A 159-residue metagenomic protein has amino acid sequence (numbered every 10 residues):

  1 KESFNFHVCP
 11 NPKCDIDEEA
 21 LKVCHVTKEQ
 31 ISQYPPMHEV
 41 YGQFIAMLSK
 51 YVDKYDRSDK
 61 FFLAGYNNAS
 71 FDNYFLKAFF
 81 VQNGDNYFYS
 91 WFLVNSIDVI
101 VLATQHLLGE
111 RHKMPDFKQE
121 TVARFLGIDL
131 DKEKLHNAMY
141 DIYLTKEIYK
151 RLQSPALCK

Functional and structural regions predicted by a protein language model:
K1-Y74, R124-L126, H136: Conserved non-catalytic scaffold segment of RNase H-like nuclease domains
T27-Y34, N83-S90, D129-E133: Short, polar/flexible loop-turn hinges at active-site or ligand-entry regions and domain interfaces
D53-S58, N83-Y89, R111: Short helix-coil transition/hinge motifs at the ends and kinks of transmembrane helices, capturing the brief
F62-S70, Y74-F75, F79, E110-K159: Acidic, Mg2+-coordinating catalytic module of metal-dependent nucleases/exonucleases that use a two-metal-ion mechanism
F71-N95: Substrate-recognition/cap helix-loop segment adjacent to the acidic, metal-dependent catalytic center of Asp-based
S96-K113: Short alpha-helix plus adjacent loop in nuclease-associated cores
